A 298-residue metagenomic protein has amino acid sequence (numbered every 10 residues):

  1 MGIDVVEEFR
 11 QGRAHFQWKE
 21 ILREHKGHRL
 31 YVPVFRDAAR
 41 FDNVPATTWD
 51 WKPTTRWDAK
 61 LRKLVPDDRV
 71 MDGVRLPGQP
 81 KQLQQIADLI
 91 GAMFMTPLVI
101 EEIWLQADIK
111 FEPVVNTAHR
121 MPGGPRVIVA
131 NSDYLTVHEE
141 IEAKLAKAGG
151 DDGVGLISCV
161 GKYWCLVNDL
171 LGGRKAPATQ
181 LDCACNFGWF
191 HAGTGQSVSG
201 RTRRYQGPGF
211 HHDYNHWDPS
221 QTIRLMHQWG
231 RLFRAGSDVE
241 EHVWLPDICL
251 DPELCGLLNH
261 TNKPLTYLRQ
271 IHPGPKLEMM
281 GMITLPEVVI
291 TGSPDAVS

Functional and structural regions predicted by a protein language model:
M1-I21: Structured alpha-helical subdomains that flank or immediately precede key functional sites
W18, R29-Y31, G73, L89 (+3 more regions): Extracellular structured ligand-interaction cores
L22-R29, N259: Glycan-binding loop/region signatures in secreted carbohydrate-active enzymes
G27-D108: Short aromatic-cysteine micro-motif
P45, Q106, V115, A235-E241: Short, solvent-exposed loop/turn and secondary-structure capping segments
P80-V160, L225: Conserved hydrophobic ligand-interaction patch in extracellular adhesion modules
E140-S220: Extracellular C-type lectin-like domains
H212, H216-S298: Low-complexity, Gly/Ser/Thr/Pro-rich intrinsically disordered linker/tail segments
